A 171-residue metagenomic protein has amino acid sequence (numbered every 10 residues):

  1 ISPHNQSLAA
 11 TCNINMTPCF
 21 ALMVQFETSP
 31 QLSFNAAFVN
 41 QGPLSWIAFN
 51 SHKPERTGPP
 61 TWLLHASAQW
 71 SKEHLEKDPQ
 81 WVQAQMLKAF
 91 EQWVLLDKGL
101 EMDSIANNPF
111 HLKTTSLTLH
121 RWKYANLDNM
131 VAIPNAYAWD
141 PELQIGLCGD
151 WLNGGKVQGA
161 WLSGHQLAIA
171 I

Functional and structural regions predicted by a protein language model:
I1-F34, L96, L112: Central helical "cap/lid" subdomain
C12-I14, A36-F38, K53-R56, P109 (+1 more regions): Short secondary-structure boundary/capping segments
L32-P60, L64: Anionic-ligand binding region
G42, W46, Q85, A89 (+1 more regions): Alpha-helical elements of Rossmann-like donor-binding domains used by nucleotide-donor carbohydrate transfer enzymes
H52-P59, S116-L147, W151-N153: FAD-binding beta-loop-beta segment adjacent to the flavin cofactor pocket
R56-T61, A66-Y124: Flavin-binding catalytic cores
W139-D140, G149-I171: A conserved FAD-binding loop/helix module that cradles the flavin
